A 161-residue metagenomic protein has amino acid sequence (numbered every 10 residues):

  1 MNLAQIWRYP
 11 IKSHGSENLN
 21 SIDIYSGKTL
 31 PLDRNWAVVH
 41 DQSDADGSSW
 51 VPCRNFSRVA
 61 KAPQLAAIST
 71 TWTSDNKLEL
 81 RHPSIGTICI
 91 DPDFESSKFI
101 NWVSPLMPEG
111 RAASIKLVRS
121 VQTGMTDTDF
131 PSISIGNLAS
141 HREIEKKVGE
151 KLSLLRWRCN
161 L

Functional and structural regions predicted by a protein language model:
M1-N160: Electropositive, beta-rich accessory/interaction domains or terminal extensions that provide binding surfaces
